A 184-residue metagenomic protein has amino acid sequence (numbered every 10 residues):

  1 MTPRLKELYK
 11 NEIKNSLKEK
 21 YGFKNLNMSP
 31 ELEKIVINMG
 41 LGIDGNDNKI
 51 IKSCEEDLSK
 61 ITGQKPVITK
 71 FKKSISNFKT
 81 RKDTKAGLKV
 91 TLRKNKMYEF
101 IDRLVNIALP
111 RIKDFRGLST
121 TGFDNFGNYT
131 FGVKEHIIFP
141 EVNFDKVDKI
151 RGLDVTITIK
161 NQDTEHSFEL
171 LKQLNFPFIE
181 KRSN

Functional and structural regions predicted by a protein language model:
M1-N184: Ribosome-associated RNA-binding proteins
